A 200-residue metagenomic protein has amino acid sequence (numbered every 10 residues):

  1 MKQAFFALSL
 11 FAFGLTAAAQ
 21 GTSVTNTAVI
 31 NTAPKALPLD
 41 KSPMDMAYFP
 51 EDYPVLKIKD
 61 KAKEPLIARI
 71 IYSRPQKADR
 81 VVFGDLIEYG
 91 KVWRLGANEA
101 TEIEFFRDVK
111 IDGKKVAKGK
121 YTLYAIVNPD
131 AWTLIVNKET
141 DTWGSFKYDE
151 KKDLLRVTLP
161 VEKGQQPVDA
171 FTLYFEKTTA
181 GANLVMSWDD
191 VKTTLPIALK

Functional and structural regions predicted by a protein language model:
M1, E139-T140, T158: Hydrophobic transmembrane alpha-helix bundles
M1-V24: Bacterial Sec-dependent N-terminal signal peptides
F5, A117, T194-P196: A sequence-level detector of short linear motifs
L8, K77-D79, K110-D112, K118 (+4 more regions): A broad, structure-centric signal for solvent-exposed, well-ordered loop/edge residues that line or flank functional
Q20-R94, S145-K200: Primarily secretory-pathway and cell-envelope proteins
E88-T142: Mid-length scaffold segments of soluble, non-membrane domains
